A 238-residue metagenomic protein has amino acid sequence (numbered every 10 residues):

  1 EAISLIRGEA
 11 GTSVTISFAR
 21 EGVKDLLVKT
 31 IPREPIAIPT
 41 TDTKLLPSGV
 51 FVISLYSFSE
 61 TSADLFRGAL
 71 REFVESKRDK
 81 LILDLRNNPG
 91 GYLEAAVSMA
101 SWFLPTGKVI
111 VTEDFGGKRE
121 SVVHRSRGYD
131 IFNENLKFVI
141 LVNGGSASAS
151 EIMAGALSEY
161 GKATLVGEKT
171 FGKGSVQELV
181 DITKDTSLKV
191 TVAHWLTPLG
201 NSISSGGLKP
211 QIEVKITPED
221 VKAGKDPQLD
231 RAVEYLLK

Functional and structural regions predicted by a protein language model:
E1-T183: Cleft-lining beta-strand/loop regions that shape enzyme active-site pockets
D114-F115, V192, G207: Short clusters of small/polar residues that mark proteolytic maturation junctions
V180, V192-H194, I212: Extracytoplasmic/periplasmic membrane-proximal domains and adjacent transmembrane bundles of envelope biogenesis
K184, K189-V192: Short acidic, Pro/Gly- and aromatic-enriched capping/linker segments at domain boundaries
T197: Short, acidic, Ser/Thr-enriched surface-loop or helix-capping motifs
I203-G206, E213, E219-K238: Conserved functional hotspot residues or short segments at active or partner-binding sites across diverse domains
